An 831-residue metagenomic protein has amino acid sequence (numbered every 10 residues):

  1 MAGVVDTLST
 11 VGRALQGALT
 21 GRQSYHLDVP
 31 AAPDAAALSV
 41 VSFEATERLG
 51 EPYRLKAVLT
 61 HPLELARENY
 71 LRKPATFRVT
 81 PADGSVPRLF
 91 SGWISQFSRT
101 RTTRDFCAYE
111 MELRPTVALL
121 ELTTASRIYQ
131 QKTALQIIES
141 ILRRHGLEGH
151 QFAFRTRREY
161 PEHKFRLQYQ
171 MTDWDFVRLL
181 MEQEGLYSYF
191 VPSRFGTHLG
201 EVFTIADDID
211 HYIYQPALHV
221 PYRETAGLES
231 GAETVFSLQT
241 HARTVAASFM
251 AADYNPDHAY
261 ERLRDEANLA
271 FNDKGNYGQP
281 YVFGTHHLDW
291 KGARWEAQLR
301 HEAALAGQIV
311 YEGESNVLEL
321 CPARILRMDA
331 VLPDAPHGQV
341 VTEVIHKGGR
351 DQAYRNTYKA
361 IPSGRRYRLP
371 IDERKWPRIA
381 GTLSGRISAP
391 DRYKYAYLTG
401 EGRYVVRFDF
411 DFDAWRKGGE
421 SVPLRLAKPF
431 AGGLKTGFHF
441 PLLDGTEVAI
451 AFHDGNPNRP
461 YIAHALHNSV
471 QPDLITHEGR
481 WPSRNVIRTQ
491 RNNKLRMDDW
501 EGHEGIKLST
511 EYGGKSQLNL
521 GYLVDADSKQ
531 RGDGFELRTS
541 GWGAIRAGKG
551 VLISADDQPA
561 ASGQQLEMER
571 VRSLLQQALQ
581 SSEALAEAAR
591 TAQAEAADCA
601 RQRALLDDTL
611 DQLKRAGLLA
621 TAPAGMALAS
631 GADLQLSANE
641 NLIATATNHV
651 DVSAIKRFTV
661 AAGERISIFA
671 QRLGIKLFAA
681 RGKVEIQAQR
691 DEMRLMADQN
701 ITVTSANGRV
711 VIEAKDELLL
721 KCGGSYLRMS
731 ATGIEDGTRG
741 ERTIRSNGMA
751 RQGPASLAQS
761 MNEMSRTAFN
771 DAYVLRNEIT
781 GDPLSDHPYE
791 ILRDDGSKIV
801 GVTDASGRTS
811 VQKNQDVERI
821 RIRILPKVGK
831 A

Functional and structural regions predicted by a protein language model:
M1-A831: Amphipathic alpha-helical and helix-coil boundary elements used as assembly and membrane-proximal scaffolds
